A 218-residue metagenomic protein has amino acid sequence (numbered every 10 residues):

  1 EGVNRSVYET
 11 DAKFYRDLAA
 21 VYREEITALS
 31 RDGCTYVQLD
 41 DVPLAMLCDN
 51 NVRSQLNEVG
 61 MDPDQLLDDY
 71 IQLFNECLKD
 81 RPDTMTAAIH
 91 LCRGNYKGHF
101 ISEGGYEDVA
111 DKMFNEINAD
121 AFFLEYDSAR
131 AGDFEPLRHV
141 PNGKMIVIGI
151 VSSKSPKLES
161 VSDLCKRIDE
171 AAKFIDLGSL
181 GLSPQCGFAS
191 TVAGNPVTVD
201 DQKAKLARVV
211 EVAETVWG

Functional and structural regions predicted by a protein language model:
E1-G218: Domain-level signal for soluble alpha/beta catalytic cores
